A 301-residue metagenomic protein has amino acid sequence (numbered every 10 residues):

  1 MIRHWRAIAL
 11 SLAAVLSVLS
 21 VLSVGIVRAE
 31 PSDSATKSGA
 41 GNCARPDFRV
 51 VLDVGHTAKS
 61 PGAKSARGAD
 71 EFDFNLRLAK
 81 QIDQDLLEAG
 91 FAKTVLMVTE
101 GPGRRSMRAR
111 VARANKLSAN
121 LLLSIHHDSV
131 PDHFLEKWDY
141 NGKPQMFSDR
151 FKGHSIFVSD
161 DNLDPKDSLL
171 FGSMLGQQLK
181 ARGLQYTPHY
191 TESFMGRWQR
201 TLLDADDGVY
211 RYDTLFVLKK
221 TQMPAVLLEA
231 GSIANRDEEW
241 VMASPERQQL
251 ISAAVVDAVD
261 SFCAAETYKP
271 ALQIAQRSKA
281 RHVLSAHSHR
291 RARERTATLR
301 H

Functional and structural regions predicted by a protein language model:
M1-H301: Catalytic-site microenvironment of enzymes that process N-acetyl-hexosamine-containing cell-wall polysaccharides
